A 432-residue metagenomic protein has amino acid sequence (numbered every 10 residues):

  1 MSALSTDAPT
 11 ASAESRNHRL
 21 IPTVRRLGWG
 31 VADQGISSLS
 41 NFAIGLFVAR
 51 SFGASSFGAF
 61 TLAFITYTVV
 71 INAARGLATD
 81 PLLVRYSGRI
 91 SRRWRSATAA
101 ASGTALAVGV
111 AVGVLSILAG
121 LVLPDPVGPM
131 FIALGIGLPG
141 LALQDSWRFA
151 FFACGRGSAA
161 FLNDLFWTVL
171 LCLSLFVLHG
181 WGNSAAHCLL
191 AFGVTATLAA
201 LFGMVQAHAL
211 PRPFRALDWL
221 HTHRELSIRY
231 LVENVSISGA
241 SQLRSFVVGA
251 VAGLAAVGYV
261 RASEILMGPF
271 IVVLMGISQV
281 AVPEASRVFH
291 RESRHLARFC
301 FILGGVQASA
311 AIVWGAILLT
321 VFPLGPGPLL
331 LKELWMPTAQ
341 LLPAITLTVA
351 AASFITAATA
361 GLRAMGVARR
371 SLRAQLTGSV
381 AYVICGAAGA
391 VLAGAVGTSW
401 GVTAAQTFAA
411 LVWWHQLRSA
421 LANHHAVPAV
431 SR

Functional and structural regions predicted by a protein language model:
A3-L4, R19-G76, I228-A255, Y382-V383 (+3 more regions): Signature of the first transmembrane helix
A3-R19, T23, I132, S158-N163 (+5 more regions): Interhelical loop/hinge segments that connect adjacent transmembrane helices in multipass membrane
R25-N41, A63, Y67-G120, R291-I317 (+1 more regions): Membrane-water interface segments that mark the loop-to-transmembrane alpha-helix transition
R25-N41, Q144, F166-L171, H187-A207 (+3 more regions): Transmembrane helical elements of multi-pass membrane transporters/channels
L27-S37, I136, F151-F176, E233-S236 (+4 more regions): Alpha-helical transmembrane segments of multi-pass membrane transporters/permeases
N41, I71-S91, S263, M267-R291 (+1 more regions): Helix-loop junctions and terminal segments of transmembrane helices in multi-pass membrane transport/translocation
G103-V232, L347, F354-A360, R373-T377: Hydrophobic transmembrane helix module of multi-pass membrane transport proteins
A119-L134, T320-A350: Interfacial segments at transmembrane-helix termini and the short loops linking adjacent helices
